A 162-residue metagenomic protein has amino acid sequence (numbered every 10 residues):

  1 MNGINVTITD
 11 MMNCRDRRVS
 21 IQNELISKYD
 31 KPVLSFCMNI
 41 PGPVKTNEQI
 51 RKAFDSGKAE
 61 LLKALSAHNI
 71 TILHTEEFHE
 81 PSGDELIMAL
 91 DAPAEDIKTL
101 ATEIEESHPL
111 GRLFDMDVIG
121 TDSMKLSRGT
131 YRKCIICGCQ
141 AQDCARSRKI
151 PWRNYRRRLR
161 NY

Functional and structural regions predicted by a protein language model:
M1-L65, D96-G120, L126-Y162: Long, contiguous binding/interaction regions
A64-L100: Helix-adjacent hinge/juxtasegments
